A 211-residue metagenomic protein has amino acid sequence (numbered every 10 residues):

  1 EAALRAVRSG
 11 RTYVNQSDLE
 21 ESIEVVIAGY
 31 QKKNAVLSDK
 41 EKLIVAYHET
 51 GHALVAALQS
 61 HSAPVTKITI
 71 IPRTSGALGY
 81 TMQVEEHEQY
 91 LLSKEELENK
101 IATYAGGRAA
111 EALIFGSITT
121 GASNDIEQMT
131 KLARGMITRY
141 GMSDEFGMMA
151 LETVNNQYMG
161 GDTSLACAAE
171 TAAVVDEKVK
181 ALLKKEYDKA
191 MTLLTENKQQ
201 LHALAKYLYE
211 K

Functional and structural regions predicted by a protein language model:
E1, E20-E21, E41, E49 (+1 more regions): Acidic-residue sensor for enzyme active/binding pockets
E1-S17, E24-K32, A53-V65, M136-S143: AAA+ ATPase "lid" subdomain C-terminal helix
L4-R8, K32-K33, F115, D188 (+1 more regions): General structural signal for alpha-helix termini and helix-helix connectors
R8, D39, I118: Generic anion/oxyanion-binding catalytic loop in active/binding sites
E20-V25, T74-A77: Short, conserved phosphate-binding/catalytic loop or strand-edge motifs used in phosphoryl-/nucleotidyl-transfer
K33-I44: Short pre-active-site segment immediately N-terminal to the catalytic Zn-binding motif
L43-Y47, A53-K211: Soluble catalytic regions of large protease machineries
